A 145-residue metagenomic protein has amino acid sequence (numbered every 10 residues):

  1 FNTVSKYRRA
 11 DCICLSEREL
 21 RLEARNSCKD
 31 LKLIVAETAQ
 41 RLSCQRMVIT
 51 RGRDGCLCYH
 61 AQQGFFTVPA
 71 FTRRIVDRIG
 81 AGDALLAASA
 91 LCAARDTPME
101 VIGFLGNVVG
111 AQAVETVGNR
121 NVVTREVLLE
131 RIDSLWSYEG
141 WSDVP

Functional and structural regions predicted by a protein language model:
F1-K6, A24-P145: Conserved phosphate-binding/catalytic region of the ribokinase-like
R9-R18: Non-cysteine beta-strand/loop elements that form the S-adenosyl-L-methionine
L20-L22: Core Rossmann-like FAD-binding/catalytic domain of the broad FAD-dependent monooxygenase superfamily
